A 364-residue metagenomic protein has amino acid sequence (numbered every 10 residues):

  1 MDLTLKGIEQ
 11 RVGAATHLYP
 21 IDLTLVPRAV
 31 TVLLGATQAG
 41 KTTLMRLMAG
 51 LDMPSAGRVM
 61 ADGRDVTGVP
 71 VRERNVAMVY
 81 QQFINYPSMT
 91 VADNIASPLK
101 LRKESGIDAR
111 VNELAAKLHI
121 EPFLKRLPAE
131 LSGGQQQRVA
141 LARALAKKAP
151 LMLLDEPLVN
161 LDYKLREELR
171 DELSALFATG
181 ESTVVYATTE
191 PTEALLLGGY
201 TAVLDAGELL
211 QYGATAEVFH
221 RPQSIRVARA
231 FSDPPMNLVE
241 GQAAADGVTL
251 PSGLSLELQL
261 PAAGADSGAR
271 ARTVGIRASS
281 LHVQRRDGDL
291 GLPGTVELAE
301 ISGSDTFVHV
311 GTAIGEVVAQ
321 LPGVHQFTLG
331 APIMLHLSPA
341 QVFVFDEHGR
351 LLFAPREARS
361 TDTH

Functional and structural regions predicted by a protein language model:
L3, L18-P20: Conserved structural motif at the start of ABC-family nucleotide-binding domains
L34-A36: The feature captures the beta-strand-to-loop junction immediately N-terminal to the Walker
T42-M45, V139: ABC ATPase nucleotide-binding domain helices that frame the ATP-binding cleft
A49: Helix-to-loop junction immediately C-terminal to a conserved catalytic motif
S55-R58, A206: Conserved coupling/switch loops of ABC nucleotide-binding domains, chiefly the family-specific signature
G57-D65: Conserved ABC transporter NBD signature motif
N75, Q81, N85, T90-R226: ABC ATPase nucleotide-binding domains
G247-H364: Non-catalytic connector elements of ABC transporters
